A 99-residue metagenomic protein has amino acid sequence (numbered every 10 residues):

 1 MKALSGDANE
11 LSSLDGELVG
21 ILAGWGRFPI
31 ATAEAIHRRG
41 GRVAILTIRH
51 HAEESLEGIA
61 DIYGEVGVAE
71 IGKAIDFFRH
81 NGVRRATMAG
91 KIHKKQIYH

Functional and structural regions predicted by a protein language model:
K2, D7-I48: N-terminal basic/disordered segments at the start of proteins
L14, R27-A31, V66-K73, N81: Conserved active-site and cofactor/substrate-binding residues in soluble primary-metabolism enzymes
E17, D61, R84: Conserved acidic residues
R27, R49-E53, I71, H93-K94: Short active-site-proximal "capping" loops at secondary-structure junctions
A31-T32, S55, I97-H99: Short glycine-/acidic-enriched loop or helix-start segments at secondary-structure transitions that form or flank
I48-G67: N-terminal beta-loop-helix "entrance" segment that forms/cooperates in small-molecule cofactor or anionic ligand
I71-H99: N-terminal glycine-rich phosphate/adenylate-binding segment common to multiple enzyme folds
